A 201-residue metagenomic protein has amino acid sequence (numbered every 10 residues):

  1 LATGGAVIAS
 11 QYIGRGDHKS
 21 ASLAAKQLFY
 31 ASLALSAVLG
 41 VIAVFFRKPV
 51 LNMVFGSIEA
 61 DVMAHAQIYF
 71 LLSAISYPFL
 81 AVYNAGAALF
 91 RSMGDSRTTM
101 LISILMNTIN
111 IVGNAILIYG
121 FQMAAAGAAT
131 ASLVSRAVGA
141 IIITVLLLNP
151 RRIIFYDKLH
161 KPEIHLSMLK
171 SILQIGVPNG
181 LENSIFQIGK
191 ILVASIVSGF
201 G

Functional and structural regions predicted by a protein language model:
L1-V41, L80-T99, A194-S198: Small-residue-rich hydrophobic transmembrane alpha-helices
G5, V50, A74, A85-G86 (+3 more regions): Hydrophobic alpha-helical segments typical of transmembrane helices and their membrane-interface/capping positions
A9-S76, G120-V177: Short alpha-helical transmembrane segments in multi-pass integral membrane proteins
S32, L89-A115, A126, T130-L133: Alpha-helical transmembrane segments of multi-pass membrane transporters/permeases
V38, I42, A74, P78-F79 (+7 more regions): Residue-level hotspots within pore-lining transmembrane alpha-helices of multi-pass secondary transporters
V41, A85-L89, T108-G120, T144 (+2 more regions): Alpha-helical transmembrane segments of multipass membrane proteins
L51-A60, I116-Q122, S184-G201: Helix-terminus/linker motif at the lipid-water interface of multi-pass membrane proteins
F55, E59, M63, S73 (+1 more regions): Cytoplasmic helix-loop-helix junction between adjacent transmembrane helices in 12-TM secondary transporters
